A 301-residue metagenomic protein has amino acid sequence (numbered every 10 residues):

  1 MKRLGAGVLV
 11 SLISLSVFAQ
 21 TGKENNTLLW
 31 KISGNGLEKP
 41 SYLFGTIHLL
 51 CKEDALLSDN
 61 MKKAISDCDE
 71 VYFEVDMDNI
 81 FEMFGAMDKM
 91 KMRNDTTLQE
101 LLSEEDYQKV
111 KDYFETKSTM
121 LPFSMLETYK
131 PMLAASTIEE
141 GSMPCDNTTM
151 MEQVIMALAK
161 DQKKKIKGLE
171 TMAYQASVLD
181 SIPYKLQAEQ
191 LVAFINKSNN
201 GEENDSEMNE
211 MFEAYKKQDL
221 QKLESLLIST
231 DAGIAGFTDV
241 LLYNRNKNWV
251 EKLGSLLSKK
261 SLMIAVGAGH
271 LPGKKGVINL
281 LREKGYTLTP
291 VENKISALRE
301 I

Functional and structural regions predicted by a protein language model:
M1-N25: Bacterial Sec-dependent N-terminal signal peptides
F18-N26, Q108, L298-I301: Sec-dependent signal peptide cleavage junction
N25-W30, N248-W249: Alpha-helical scaffolding within the catalytic cores of extracellular/periplasmic polymer-degrading hydrolases
L28-V240: Structured, acidic catalytic/metal-binding patches in enzyme active sites
A235-I301: A cross-kingdom marker for long, charged
